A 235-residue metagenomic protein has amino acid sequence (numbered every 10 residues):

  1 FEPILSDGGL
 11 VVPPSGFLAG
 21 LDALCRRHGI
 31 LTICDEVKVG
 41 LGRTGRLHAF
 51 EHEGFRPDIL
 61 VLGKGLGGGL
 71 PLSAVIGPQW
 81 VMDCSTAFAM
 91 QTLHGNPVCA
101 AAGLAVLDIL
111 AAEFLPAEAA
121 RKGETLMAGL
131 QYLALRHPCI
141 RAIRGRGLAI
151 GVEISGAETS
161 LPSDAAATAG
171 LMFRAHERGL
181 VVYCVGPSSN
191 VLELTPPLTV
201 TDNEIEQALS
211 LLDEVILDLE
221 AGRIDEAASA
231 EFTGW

Functional and structural regions predicted by a protein language model:
F1-W235: Conserved N-terminal phosphate-binding loop of PLP-dependent enzymes in the Aspartate aminotransferase
